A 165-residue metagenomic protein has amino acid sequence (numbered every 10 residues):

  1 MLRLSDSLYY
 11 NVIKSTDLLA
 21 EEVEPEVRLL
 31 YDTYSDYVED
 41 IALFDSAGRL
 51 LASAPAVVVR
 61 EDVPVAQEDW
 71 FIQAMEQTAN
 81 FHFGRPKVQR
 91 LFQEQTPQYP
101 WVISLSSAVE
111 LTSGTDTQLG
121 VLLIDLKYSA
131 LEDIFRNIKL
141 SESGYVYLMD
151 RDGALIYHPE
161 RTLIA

Functional and structural regions predicted by a protein language model:
M1-E24, F44-V57: Extracellular/periplasmic ligand-binding regions of membrane signal-transduction receptors
Y10-K14, G114, R136, R161: Short, flexible helix-adjacent loops and helix caps
E22-D32, V57, P64-Q67, V121-I164: Solvent-exposed, extracytoplasmic
V23-E26, Y37-L43, Q67-W70: Generic hydrophobic, aliphatic-rich segments that mediate packing or membrane embedding
D32-Y37, L50-L126: Extracytoplasmic/periplasmic ligand-binding sensor regions of membrane-associated signaling proteins
I41-G48, V146-D152: Short hydrophobic alpha-helical segments used for membrane anchoring or interfacial signaling
F44, E110-S113, M149, I156: Core beta-strand residues in small-molecule sensory/regulatory alpha/beta domains
